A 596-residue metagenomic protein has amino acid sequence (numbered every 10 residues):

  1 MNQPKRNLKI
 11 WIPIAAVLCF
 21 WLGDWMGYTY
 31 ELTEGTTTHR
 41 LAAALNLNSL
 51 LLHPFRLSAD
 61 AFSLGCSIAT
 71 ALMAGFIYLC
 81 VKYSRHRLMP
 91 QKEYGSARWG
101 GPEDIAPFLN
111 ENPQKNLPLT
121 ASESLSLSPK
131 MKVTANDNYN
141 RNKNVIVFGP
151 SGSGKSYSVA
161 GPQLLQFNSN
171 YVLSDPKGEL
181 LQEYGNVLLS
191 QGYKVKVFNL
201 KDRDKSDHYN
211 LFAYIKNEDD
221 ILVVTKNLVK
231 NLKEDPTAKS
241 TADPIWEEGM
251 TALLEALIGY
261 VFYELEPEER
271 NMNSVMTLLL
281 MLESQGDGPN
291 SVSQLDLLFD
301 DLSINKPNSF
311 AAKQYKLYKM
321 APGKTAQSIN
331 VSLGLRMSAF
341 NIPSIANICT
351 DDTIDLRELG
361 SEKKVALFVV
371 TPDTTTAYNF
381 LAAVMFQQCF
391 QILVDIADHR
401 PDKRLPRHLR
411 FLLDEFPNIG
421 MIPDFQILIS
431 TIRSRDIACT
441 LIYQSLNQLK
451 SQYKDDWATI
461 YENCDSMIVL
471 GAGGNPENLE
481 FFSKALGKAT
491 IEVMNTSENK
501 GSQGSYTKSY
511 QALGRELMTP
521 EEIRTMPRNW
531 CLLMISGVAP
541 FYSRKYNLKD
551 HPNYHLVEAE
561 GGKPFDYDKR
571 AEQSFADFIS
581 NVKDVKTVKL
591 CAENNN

Functional and structural regions predicted by a protein language model:
M1-S153, Y157-P162, N499: Basic- and hydrophobic-enriched, low-structure N-terminal and domain-boundary segments that flank ATP-binding catalytic
E31, R141-I437, Q452-Y453, E462 (+2 more regions): P-loop NTPase motor domains
L47-P54, F62-L119, E218-L228, S274-Q285 (+4 more regions): Short alpha-helical interface patches
E103-D104, N112-Q114, T120-S122, A160 (+6 more regions): N-terminal functional modules and adjacent low-complexity/disordered segments of proteins
E103-E111, A121-D137, Y157-S158, A326-S332 (+6 more regions): A broad, low-specificity signal for short, low-complexity segments enriched in glycine/proline and polar/charged
E111-K115, F380, F416, G473: A short glycine-/small-residue-rich loop at the edge of a beta-strand within enzyme catalytic domains
I429-T431, R435-L532: Conserved ATP-driven motor cores of ASCE-family P-loop NTPases powering translocation/secretion/packaging/pilus
